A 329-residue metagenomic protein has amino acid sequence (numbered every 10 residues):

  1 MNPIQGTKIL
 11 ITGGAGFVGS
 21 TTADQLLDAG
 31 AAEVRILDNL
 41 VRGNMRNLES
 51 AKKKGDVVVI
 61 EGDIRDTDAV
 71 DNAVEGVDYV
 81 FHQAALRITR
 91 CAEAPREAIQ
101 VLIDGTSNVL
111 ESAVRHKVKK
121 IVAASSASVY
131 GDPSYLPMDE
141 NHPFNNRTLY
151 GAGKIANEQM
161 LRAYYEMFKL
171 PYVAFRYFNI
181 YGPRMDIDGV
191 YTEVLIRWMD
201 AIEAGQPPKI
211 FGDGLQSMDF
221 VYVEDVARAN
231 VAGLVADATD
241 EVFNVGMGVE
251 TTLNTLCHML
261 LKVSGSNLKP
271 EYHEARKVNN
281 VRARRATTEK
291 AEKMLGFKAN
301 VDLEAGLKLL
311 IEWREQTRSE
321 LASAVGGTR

Functional and structural regions predicted by a protein language model:
M1-I180, V301, T317-E320, G327-R329: N-terminal Rossmann-like NAD(P)+-binding domain of SDR-like oxidoreductases, especially those catalyzing
T22, N230-L234, C257-L260, L307-R314: Hydrophobic "lid"/C-terminal helical patch of Rossmann-like NAD(P)-dependent dehydrogenase/epimerase domains
K54, N141, F168, I196-I210 (+3 more regions): A short C-terminal helix-loop "cap" of Rossmann-like NAD(P)-dependent dehydrogenase/epimerase domains
A69, N108-S112, F220, D225-R228 (+1 more regions): Conserved mid-core alpha-helix of short-chain dehydrogenase/reductase
V80, V226, N230, V245 (+3 more regions): Non-catalytic, hydrophobic alpha-helical segments
I155, I180-I196, Q206-P207, F211 (+5 more regions): Glycine/proline-rich active-site loop of Rossmann-fold NAD(P)-dependent oxidoreductases
D213, V242-F243, T251-H258, G265-A283 (+1 more regions): C-terminal "lid/loop" region of Rossmann-like NAD(P)-dependent oxidoreductases
V223, R276-K298, D302, L309: Conserved C-terminal active-site "lid" loop/helix of NAD(P)H-dependent oxidoreductases that clamps the redox cofactor
